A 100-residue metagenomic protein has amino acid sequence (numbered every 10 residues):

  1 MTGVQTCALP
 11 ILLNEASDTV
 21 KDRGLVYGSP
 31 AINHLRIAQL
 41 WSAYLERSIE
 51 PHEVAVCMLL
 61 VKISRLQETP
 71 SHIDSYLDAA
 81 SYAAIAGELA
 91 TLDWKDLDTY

Functional and structural regions predicted by a protein language model:
T2-L9: Short, small-residue-biased leader/transition segments that mark boundaries at the very start of proteins
T6, A16, D96-L97: Intrinsic disorder/low-complexity segments enriched in polar/small residues
P10-Y44: N-terminal first-folded block
P30-E68: Short, contiguous, well-structured surface segments enriched in hydrophobic/aromatic residues
L60, D98-Y100: Charged interaction scaffolds used for protein-protein
L66-L97: Short, compact, well-ordered microdomains
